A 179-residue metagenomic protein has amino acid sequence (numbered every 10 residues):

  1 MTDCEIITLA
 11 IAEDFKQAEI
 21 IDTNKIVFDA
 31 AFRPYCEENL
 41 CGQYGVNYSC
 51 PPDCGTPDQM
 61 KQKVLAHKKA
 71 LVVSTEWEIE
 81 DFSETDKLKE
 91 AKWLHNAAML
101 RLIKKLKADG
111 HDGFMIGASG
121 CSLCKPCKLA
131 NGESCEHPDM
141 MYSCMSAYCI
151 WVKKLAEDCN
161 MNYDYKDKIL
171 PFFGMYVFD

Functional and structural regions predicted by a protein language model:
M1-D22: TRNA-binding/sensing appendages of the translation machinery
K16-E19, T23-N47, P51-D179: Catalytic cores of enzyme domains
